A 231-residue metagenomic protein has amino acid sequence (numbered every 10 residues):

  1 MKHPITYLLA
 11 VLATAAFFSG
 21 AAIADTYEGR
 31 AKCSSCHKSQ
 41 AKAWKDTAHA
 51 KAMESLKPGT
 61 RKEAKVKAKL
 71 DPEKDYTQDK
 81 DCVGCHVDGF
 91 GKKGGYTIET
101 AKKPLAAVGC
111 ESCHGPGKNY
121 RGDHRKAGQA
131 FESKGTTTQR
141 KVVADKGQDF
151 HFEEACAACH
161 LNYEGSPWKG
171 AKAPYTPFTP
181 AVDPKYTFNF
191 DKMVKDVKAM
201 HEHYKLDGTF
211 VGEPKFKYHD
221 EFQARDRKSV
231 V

Functional and structural regions predicted by a protein language model:
M1-L9: Bacterial N-terminal signal peptides that target proteins for export
L9-F17: Bacterial N-terminal signal peptides
G20-A106, E111, G117-F150, Y175-R227: Sequence context of c-type cytochrome heme-c attachment sites
C156-C159: A conserved mid-domain beta-alpha-beta active-site/ligand-binding segment of alpha/beta enzyme cores
P167-W168: Leucine-rich solenoid repeat scaffolds
